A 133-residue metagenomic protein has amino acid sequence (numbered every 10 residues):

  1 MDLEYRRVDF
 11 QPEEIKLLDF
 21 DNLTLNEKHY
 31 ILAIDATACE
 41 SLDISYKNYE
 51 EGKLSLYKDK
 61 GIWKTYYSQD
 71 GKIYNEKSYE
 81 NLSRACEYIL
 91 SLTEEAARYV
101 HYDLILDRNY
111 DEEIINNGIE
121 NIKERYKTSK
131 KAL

Functional and structural regions predicted by a protein language model:
M1-K47, K130-L133: Negatively charged, low-complexity tracts enriched in Asp/Glu with abundant Ser/Thr
Q11, L25-Y30, L82, E112-I115 (+1 more regions): Short amphipathic alpha-helical segments that mediate assembly, nucleic-acid/protein binding, or membrane association
L23, D35, Y49, R108-I115: Intrinsic-disorder-associated interaction segments
I34, K60-I62, L104, D111: Intrinsically disordered, charged low-complexity linkers and terminal tails that flank or connect structured domains
Y46-Y74: Short aromatic-glycine-(Arg/Gly/Cys) micro-motifs in beta-strand/loop hairpins
W63-K64, I73-Y74, S91-V100, D107: Charged, low-complexity, helix-prone segments enriched in Lys/Glu/Asp/Gln
Y79-T93: A short, charged, amphipathic alpha-helix used as a generic interaction element across diverse proteins
E95-A132: Intrinsically disordered, low-complexity charged/polar segments
